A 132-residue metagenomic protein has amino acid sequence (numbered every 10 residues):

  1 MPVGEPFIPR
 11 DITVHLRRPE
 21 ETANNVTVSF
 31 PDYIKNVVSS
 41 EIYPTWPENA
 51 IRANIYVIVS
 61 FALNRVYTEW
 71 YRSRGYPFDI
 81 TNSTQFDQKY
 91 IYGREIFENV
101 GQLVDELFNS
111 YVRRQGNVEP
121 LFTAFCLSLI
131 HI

Functional and structural regions predicted by a protein language model:
M1-I130: Conserved, single-site charged/polar hotspot
